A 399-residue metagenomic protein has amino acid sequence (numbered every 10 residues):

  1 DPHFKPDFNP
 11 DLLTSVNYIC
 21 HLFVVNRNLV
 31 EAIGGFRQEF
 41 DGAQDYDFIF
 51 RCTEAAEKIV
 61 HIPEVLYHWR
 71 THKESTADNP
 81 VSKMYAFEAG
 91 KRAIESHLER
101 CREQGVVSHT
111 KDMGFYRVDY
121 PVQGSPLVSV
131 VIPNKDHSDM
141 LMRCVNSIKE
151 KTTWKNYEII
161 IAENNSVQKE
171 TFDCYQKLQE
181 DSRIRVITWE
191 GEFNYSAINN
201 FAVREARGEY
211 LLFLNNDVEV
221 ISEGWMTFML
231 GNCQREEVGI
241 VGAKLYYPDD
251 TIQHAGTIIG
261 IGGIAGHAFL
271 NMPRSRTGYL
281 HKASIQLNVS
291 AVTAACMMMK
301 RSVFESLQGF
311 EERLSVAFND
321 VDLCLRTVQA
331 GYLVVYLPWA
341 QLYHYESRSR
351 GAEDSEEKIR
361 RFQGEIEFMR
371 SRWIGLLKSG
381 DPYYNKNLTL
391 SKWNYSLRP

Functional and structural regions predicted by a protein language model:
D1-H3, V218-G263: Conserved donor NDP-sugar-binding/catalytic core segment of glycosyltransferases
K5-V24, N28-A32, D41, S196-I198 (+3 more regions): A recurrent flexible, glycine/aromatic-enriched loop bordering the glycosyltransferase active site that acts as
V24, S82-S125, G239, D249 (+3 more regions): C-terminal, non-catalytic tails of nucleotide-sugar-dependent glycosyltransferases
L29, E39-V65, I94, W225-M229 (+2 more regions): A short, conserved alpha-helix in the catalytic core of glycosyltransferases
D47, P126-V131, E158, D322: Cell-envelope/extracellular polymer assembly enzymes that use nucleotide-activated donors
N146-N156: Short, acidic, metal-binding catalytic loop of nucleotide-sugar glycosyltransferases
W189-A206, G224: Glycine-rich, basic loop-to-helix element that forms the pyrophosphate-binding segment of sugar-nucleotide handling
L211: Short aromatic/hydrophobic "clamp" motif used to bind/position activated sugar donors
